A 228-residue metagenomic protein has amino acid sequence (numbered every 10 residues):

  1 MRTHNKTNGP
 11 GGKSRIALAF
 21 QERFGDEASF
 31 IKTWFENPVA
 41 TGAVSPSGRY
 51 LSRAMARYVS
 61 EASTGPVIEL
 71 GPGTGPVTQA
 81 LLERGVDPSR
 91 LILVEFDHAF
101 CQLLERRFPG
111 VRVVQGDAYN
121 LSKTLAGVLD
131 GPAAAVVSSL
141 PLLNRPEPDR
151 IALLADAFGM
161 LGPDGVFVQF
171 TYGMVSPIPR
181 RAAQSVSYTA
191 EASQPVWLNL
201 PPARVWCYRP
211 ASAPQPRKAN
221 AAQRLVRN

Functional and structural regions predicted by a protein language model:
R23-E61: Class I SAM-dependent methyltransferase Rossmann-like catalytic core, especially the SAM/SAH-binding loop
T64-G73: Conserved class I S-adenosyl-L-methionine
T74-V86: Conserved SAM-binding loop of SAM-dependent methyltransferases across substrates and taxa, primarily the Class I
D97-A99: Conserved SAM/SAH-binding beta-strand->alpha-helix loop
L104-E105: Conserved SAM-binding loop
I151-P163: A short glycine-rich, Lys/Arg-flanked "PGG" loop and its adjoining helix->strand segment in the class I
L161-Y172: Conserved beta-strand signature within the Rossmann-like core of class I S-adenosyl-L-methionine
P195-N228: Core SAM-dependent methyltransferase catalytic element
